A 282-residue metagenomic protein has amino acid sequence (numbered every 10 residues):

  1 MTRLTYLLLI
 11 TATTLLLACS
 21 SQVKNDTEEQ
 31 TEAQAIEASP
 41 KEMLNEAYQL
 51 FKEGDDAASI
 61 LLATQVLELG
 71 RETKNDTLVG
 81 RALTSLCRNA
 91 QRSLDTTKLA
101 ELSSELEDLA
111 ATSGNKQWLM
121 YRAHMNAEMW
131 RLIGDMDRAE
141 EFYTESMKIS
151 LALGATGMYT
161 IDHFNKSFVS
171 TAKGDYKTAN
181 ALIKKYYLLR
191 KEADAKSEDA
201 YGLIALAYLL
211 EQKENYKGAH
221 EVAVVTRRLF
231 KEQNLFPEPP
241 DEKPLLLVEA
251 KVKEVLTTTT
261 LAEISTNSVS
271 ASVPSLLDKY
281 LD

Functional and structural regions predicted by a protein language model:
M1-L8: Bacterial N-terminal signal peptides that target proteins for export
L15-A18: C-terminal motif of bacterial Sec signal peptides marking the signal peptidase cleavage site
S20-A35, H220-D282: C-terminal non-catalytic interaction modules
A33-Q34, E53, R71-N75, S93 (+4 more regions): Short coil/turn linkers that connect adjacent helices within long alpha-helical scaffolds, especially alpha-solenoid
P40-G54, L78-L94, W118-G134, T160-K173 (+2 more regions): Tandem amphipathic alpha-helical repeat scaffolds
L50-F51, A63, L67-R71, A90 (+11 more regions): Eukaryotic all-alpha helical interaction scaffolds
